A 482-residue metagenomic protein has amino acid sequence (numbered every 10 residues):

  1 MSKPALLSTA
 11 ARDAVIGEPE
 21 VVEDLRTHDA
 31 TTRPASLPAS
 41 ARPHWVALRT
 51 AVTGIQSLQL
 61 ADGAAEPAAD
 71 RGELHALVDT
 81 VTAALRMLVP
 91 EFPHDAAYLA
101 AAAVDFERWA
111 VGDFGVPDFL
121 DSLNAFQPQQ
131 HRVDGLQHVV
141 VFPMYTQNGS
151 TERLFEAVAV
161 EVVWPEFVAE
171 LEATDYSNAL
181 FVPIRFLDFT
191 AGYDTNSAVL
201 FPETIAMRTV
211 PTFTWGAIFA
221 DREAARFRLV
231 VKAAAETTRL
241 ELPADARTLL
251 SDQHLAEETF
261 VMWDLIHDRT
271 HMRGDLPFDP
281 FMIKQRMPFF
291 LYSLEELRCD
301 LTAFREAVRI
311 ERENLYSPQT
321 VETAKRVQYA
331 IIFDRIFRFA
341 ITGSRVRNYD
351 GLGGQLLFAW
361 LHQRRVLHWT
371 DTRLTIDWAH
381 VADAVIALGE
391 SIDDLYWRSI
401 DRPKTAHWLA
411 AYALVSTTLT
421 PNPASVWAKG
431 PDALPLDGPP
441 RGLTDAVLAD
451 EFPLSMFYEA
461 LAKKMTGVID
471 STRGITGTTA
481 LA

Functional and structural regions predicted by a protein language model:
S2-R208, T212, A379-A482: Non-catalytic terminal regions of proteins
R26, R33, E257, V308-K429: Long, well-structured alpha-helical subdomains associated with metal-dependent extracellular/ecto-lumenal hydrolases
R185-E241, D264: Extended, well-ordered protein cores
V230-D245, R269-F281: Core alpha/beta catalytic barrel or barrel-like domain that forms the active/cofactor pocket in diverse metabolic
A246-W263: Short pre-active-site segment immediately N-terminal to the catalytic Zn-binding motif
F260-L276, F304: Active-site recognition of the HExxH zinc-binding catalytic motif
D275-L297: Post-HEXXH active-site segment of zinc metalloproteases
L291-R309: An active-site-proximal "capping" alpha-helix that borders the catalytic cofactor pocket
